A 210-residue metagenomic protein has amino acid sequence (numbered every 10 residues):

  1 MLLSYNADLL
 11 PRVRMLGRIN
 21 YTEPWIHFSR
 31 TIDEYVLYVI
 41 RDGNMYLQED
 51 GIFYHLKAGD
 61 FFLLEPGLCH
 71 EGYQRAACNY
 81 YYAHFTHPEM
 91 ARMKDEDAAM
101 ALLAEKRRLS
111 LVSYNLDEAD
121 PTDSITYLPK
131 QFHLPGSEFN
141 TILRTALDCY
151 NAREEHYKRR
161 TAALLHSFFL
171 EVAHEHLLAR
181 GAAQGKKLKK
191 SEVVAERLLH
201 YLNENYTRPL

Functional and structural regions predicted by a protein language model:
M1-A77, A91, D95-Q131: Generic protein-terminus/edge-of-domain signal
Y21, D42, P88, N151 (+1 more regions): Residue-level marker of positions within ordered structural domains that often coincide with functionally constrained
F62-L64, Y82-T86, F169: Short beta-strand segments
T86-K94, E175-R180: Short regulatory "switch" loops immediately downstream of catalytic or recognition motifs within protein catalytic
S124-S137, Y150-R208: Short, Lys/Arg-enriched, Trp-marked, Pro/Gly-tolerant hinge/linker segments that flank
N140-L147: Short, Lys/Arg-enriched alpha-helical recognition elements, typified by the DNA-recognition helix
